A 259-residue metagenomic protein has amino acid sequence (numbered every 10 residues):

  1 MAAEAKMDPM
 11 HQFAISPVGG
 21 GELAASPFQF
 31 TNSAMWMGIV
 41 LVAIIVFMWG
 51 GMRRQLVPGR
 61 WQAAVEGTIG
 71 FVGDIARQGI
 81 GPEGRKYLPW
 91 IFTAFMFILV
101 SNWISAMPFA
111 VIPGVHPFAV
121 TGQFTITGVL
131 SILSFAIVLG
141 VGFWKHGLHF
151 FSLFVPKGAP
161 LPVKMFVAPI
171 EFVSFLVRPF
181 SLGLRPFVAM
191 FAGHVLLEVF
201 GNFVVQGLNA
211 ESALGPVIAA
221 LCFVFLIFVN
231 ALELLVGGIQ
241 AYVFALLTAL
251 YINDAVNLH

Functional and structural regions predicted by a protein language model:
M1-H259: Selective transmembrane helix interface/packing segments
